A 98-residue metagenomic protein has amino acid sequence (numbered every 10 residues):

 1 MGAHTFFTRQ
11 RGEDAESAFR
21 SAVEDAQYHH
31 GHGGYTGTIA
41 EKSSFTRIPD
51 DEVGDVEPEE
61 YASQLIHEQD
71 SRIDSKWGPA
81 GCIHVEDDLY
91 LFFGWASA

Functional and structural regions predicted by a protein language model:
M1-A98: Helix-coil modules at protein/domain termini and other flexible surface or pore-lining loops, especially C-terminal
